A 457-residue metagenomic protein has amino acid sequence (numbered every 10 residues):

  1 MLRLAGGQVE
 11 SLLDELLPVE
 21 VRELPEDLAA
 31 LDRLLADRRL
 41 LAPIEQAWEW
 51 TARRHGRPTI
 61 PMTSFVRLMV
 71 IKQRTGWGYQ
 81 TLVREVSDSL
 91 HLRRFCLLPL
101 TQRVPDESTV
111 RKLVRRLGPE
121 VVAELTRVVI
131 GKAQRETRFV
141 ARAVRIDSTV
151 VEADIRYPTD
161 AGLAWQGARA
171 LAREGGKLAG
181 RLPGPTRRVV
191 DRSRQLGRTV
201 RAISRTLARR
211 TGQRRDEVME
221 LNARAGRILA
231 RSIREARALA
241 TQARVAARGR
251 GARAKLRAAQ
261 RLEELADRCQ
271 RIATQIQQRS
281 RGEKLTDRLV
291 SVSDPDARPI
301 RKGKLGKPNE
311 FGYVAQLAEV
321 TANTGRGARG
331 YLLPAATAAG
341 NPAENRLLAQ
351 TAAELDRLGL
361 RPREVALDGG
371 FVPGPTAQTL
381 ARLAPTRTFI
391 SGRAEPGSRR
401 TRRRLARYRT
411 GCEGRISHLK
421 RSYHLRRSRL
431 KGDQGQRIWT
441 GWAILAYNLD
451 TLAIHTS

Functional and structural regions predicted by a protein language model:
M1-E45, H455-S457: Charged, often Cys/His-bearing segments associated with DNA-binding zinc-finger transcription factors
L24-R74: Basic, short loop/linker segments at the boundary and entry of helix-turn-helix/winged-helix-like folds
T51-T59, V66, Q73-R138: Basic, low-complexity intrinsically disordered segments
L68, L82, D106-V110, R142-E152 (+5 more regions): Short, conserved catalytic/metal-binding motifs centered on acidic residues
L100-D294: Active-site- or DNA-interface-adjacent structural scaffold in DNA-acting proteins
Q260-A266, I276, T401-S457: Basic, amphipathic alpha-helical segments enriched in Lys/Arg and hydrophobic/aromatic residues
L305-L358: Electropositive, glycine- and tryptophan-enriched low-complexity nucleic-acid-binding patches
E344-F389: Extended C-terminal subregions enriched in glycine
